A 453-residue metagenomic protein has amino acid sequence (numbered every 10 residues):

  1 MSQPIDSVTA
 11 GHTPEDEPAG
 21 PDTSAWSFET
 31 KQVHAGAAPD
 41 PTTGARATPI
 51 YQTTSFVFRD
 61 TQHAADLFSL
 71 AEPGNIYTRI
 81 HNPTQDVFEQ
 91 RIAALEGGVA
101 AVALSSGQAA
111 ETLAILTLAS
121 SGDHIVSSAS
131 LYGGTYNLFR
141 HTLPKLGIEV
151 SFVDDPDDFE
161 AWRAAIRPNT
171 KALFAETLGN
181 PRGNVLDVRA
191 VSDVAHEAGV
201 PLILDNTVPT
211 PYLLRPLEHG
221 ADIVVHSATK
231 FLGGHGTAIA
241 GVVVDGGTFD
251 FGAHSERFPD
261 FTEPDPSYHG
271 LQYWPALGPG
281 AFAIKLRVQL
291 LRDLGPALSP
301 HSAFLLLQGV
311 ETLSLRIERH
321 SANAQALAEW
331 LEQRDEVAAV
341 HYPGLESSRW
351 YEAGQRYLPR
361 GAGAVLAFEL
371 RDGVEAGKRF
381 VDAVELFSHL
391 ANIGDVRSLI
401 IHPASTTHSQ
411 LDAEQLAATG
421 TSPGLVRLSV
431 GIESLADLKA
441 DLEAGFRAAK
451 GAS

Functional and structural regions predicted by a protein language model:
S2-E15, R140, E149-V150, A164 (+4 more regions): PLP-dependent enzyme catalytic core of the Aspartate aminotransferase-like
Q3-N82, Q90-R91: N-terminal "arm"/small-domain region of PLP-dependent enzymes with the aminotransferase-like
D6-G11, E15-S24, Q32-H34, A38-P41 (+1 more regions): Conserved PLP-enzyme active-site core in the AAT-like
V57-T61, D250-F251, L313, G373-A376 (+2 more regions): Short, acidic Gly/Pro/Ser/Thr-rich loop/turn segments
D60-T112, G134-T142: Conserved N-terminal alpha-helix of the aminotransferase class I/II PLP-enzyme fold
P73, V99, S302, L306 (+3 more regions): Short amphipathic alpha-helical segments
I317, Q325, L331-E332, E336-V426 (+2 more regions): Conserved C-terminal alpha-helix-loop-beta "cap" of PLP-dependent enzymes that closes/shapes the active-site mouth
